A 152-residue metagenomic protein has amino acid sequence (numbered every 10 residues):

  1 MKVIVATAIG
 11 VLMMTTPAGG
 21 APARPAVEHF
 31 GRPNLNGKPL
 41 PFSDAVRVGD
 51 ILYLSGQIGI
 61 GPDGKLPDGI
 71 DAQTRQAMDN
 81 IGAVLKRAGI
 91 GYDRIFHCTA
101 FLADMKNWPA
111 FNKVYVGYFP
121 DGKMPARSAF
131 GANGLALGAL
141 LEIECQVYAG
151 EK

Functional and structural regions predicted by a protein language model:
V3-D79, A83-F96, L102-K152: N-terminal presequence-like segments and the immediate start of the first folded domain
